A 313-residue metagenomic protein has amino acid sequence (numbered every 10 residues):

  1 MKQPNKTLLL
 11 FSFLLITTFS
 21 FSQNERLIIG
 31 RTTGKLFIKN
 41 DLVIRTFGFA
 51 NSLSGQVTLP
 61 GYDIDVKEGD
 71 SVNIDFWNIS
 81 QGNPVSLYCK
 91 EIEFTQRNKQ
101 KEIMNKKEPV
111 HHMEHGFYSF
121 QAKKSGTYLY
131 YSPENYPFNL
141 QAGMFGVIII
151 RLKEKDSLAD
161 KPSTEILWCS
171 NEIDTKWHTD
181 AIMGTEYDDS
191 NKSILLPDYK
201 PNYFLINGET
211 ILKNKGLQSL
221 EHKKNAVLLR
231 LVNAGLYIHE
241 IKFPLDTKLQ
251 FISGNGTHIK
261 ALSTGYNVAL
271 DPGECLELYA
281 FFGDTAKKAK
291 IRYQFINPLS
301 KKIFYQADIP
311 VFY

Functional and structural regions predicted by a protein language model:
M1-N24: Bacterial Sec-dependent N-terminal signal peptides
F21-Q96, N105-P109, E114-H115, L195-V227 (+2 more regions): N-terminal, post-signal-peptide metal-ligating segments of extracellular/periplasmic oxidoreductases, dominated by
L27-I29, I74, L87, S132 (+5 more regions): Divalent metal-coordination and catalytic microenvironments
G34-N40, N83-S86, T175-G184, H239-E240: Short, solvent-exposed loop/turn elements at domain surfaces
I79-G82, F94, K101-K161, Y266-Y313: Extracellular/periplasmic metallocenter environments
E93-Q100, T247-I259: Short aromatic-acidic-glycine turn motif
L167-W177, T185-K248, L276: Surface-exposed interaction/gating patches
E240-K242, Q250-I259, T264-N267: Intrinsic, low-complexity N-terminal interaction/targeting segments
